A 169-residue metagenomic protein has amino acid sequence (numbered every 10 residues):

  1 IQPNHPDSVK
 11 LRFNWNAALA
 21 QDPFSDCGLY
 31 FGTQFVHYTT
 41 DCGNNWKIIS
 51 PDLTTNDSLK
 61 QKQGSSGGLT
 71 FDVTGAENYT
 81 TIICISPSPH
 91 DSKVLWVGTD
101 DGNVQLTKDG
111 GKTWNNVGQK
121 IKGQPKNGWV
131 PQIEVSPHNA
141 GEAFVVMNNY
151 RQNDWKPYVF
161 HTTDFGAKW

Functional and structural regions predicted by a protein language model:
I1-W169: Beta-propeller blade termini and top-face loops
